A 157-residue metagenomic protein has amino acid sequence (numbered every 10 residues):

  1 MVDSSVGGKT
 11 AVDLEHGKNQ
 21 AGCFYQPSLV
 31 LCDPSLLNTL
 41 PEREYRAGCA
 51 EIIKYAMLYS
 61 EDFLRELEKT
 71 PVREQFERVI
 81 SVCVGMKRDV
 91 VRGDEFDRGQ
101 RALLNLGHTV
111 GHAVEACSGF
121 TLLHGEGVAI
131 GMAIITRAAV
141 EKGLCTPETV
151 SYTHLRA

Functional and structural regions predicted by a protein language model:
M1-E68: A glycine/threonine-rich phosphate-anchoring loop and its flanking beta-alpha core in nucleotide/phosphate-binding
T39-E44, R73-Q75, T121-G125: Structural motif
C49-I53, V79-K87, M132: Short alpha-helical scaffolding segments that buttress acidic/His motifs in well-ordered protein cores
F63-L64, E95-L103, T121, G125 (+1 more regions): Flexible, glycine/charged-enriched surface loops at secondary-structure junctions
V72-S118: Oxyanion-binding "anion nests"
A116, A133-E141: Short glycine/serine- and small hydrophobic-enriched flexible loop segments
V128-I130: Small-residue-rich helix-loop
T153-A157: Conserved small/polar residues in nucleotide/adenosyl-binding loops
